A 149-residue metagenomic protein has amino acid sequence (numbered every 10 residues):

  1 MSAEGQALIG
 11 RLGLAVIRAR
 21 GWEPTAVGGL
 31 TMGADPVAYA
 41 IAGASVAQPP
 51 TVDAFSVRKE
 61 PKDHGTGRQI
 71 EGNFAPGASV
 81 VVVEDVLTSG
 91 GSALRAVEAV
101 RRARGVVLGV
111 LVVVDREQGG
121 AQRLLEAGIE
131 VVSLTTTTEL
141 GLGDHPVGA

Functional and structural regions predicted by a protein language model:
M1-V83, L87-A149: PRPP-associated nucleotide enzymes
